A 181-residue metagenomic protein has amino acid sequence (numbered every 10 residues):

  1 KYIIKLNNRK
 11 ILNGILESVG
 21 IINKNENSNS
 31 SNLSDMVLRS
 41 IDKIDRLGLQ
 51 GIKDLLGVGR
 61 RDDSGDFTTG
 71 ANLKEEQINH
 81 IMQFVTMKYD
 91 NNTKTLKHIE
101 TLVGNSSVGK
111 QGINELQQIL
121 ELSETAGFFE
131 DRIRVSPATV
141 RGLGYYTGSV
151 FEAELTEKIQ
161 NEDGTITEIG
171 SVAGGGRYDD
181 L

Functional and structural regions predicted by a protein language model:
K1, K10, G48-L181: Positively charged, Gly/Ser-enriched RNA/tRNA-binding surfaces
K1, K5-I11, N32-L33: RNA-interacting cores
K5, S30, D45, G109-G112: Short capping loops/turns at secondary-structure boundaries
G14-V19, Y146-T147: Short acidic, glycine/serine/threonine-rich loops at helix termini
V19-V58, L155-I159: Acidic, His- and aromatic-enriched active-site or binding-groove loops in soluble protein domains that engage sugars
